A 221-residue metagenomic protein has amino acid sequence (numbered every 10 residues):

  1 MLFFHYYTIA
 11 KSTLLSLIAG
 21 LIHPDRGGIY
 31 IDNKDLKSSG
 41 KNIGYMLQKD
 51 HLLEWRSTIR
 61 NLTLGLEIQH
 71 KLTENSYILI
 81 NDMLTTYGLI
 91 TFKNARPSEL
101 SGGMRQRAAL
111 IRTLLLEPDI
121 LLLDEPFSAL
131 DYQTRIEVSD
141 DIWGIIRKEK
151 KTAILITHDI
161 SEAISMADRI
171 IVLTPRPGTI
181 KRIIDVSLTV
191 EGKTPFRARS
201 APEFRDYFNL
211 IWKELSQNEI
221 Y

Functional and structural regions predicted by a protein language model:
A19: Helix-to-loop junction immediately C-terminal to a conserved catalytic motif
G27-S39: Conserved ABC transporter NBD signature motif
I59-E67, Y77, D185: Short helical segment in ABC ATPase nucleotide-binding domains corresponding to the A-loop/adjacent helical element
T63, E74-F92, G144: Conserved ABC ATPase "signature" region
R96-L100, M104: Conserved ABC ATPase signature
L115-D119: A short, proline-enriched helix->beta-strand linker immediately N-terminal to the Walker B motif in ABC-type P-loop
L121-D124: Catalytic Walker B motif of ABC-type/P-loop ATPase nucleotide-binding domains
